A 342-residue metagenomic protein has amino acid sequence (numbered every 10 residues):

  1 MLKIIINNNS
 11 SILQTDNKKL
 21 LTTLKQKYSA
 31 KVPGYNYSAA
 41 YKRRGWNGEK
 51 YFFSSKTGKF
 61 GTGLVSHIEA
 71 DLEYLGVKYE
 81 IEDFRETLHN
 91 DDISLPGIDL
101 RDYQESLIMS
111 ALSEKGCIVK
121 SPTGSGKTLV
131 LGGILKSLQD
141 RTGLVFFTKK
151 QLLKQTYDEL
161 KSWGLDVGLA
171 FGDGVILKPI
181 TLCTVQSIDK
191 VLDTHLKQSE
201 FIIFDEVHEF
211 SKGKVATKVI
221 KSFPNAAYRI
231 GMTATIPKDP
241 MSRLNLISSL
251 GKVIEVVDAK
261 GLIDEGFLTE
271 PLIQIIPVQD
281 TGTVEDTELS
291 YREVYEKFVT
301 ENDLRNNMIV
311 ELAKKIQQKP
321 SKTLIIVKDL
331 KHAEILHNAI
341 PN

Functional and structural regions predicted by a protein language model:
K27-E86: Interdomain "pre-motor" coupling segment immediately N-terminal to P-loop NTPase/helicase cores
E49-S54, A70-K120: Conserved pre-motif I regulatory segment
I68, H208-Q274: Post-DEXD/H (motif II) to motif III coupling segment of the RecA-like Helicase ATP-binding lobe
S113-L138: Walker A/P-loop
V130, V284-K328, E334-A339: Conserved interdomain hinge at the start of the Helicase C-terminal
D140-G143, T148-G174, A339-N342: Conserved helix-turn-beta segment of the N-terminal RecA-like "Helicase ATP-binding" lobe in SF1/SF2 helicases
T142-K149, S321-D329: Conserved RecA-like ASCE P-loop NTPase motor core of nucleic-acid helicases/translocases
F171-F201, S211-K221: Conserved helix/coil segment N-terminal to the catalytic DExD/H
